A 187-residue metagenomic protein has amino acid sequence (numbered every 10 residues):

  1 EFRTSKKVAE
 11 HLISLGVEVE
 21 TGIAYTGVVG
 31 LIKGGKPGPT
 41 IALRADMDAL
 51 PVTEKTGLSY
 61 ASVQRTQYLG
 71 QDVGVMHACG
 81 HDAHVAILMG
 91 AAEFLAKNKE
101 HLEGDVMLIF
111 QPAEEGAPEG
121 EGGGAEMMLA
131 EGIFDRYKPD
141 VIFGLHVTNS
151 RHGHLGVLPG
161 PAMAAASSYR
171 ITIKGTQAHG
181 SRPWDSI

Functional and structural regions predicted by a protein language model:
E1-H77, A86-G90, F94-E103: Acidic/His- and Gly-rich active-site-bordering loop/insert found across diverse amide/peptide-bond hydrolases
L50, Q64-M76, D82-A83, L95 (+1 more regions): Histidine/acidic-residue-rich, glycine-tolerant segments that coordinate divalent metal ions
